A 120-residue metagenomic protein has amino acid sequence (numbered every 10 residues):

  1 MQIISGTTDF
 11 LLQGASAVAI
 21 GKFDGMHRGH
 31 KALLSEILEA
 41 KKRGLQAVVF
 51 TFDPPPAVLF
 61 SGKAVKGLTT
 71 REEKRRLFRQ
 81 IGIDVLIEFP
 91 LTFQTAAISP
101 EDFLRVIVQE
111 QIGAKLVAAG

Functional and structural regions predicted by a protein language model:
M1-G120: Nucleotidyltransferase catalytic core that binds NTPs
